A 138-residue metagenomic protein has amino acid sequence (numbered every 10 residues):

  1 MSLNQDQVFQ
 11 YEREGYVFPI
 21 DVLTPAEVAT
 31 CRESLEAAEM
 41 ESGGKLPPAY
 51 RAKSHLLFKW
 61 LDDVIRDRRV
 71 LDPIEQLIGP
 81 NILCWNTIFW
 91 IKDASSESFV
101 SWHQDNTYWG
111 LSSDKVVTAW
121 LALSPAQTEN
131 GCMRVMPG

Functional and structural regions predicted by a protein language model:
M1-L111: Non-heme Fe(II)-dependent double-stranded beta-helix
S98-G138: Catalytic core of non-heme Fe(II) oxygenases with the double-stranded beta-helix
